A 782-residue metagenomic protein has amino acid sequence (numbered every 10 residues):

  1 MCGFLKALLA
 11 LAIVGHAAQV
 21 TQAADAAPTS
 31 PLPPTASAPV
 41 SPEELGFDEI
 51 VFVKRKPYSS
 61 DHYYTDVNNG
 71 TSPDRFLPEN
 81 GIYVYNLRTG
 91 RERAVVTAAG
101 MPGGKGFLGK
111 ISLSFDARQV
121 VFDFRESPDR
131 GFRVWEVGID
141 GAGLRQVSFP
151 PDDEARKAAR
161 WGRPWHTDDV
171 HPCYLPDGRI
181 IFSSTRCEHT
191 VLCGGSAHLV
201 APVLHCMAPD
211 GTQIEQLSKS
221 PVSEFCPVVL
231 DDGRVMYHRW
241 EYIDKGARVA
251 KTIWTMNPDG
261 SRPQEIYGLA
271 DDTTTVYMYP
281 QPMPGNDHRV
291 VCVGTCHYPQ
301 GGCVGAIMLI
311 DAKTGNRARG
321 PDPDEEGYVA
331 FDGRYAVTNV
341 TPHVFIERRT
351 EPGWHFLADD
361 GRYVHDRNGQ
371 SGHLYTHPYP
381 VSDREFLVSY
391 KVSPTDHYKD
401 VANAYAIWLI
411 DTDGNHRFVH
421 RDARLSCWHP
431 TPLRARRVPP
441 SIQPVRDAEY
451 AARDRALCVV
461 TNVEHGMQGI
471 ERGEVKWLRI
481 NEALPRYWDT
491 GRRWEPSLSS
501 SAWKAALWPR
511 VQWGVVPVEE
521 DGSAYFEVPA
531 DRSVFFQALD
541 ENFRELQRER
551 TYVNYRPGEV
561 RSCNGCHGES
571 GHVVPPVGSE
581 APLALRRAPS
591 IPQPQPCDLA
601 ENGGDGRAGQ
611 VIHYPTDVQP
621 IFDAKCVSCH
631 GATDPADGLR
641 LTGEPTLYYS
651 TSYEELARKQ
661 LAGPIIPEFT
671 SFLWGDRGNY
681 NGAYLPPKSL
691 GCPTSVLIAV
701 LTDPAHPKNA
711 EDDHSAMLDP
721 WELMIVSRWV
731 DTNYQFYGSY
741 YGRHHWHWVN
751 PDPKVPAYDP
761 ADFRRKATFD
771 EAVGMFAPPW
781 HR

Functional and structural regions predicted by a protein language model:
K6-H16: Bacterial N-terminal signal peptides
A10, T21-A24: Cleavable N-terminal signal peptides
G15-T21, G109: Intrinsically disordered, low-complexity regions enriched in polar/acidic and amide residues
A23-S41, L45-F47, L77, R437 (+7 more regions): Aromatic- and Gly/Pro-enriched helix-to-coil junctions and flexible linker segments
A24-D521, E527, L546-N554, G558-S562 (+1 more regions): Sequence signature of WD/YWTD-type beta-propeller architectures
